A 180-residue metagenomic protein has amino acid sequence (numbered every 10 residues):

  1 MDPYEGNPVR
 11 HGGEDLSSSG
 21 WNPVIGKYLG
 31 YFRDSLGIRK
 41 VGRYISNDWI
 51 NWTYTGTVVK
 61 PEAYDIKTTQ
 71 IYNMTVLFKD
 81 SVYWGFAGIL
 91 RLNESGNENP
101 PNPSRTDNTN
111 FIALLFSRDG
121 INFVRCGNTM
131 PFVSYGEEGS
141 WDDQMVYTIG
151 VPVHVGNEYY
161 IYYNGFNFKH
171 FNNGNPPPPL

Functional and structural regions predicted by a protein language model:
M1-L180: Carbohydrate-active catalytic/glycan-binding domains of CAZyme proteins, especially the secreted or lumenal ectodomains
